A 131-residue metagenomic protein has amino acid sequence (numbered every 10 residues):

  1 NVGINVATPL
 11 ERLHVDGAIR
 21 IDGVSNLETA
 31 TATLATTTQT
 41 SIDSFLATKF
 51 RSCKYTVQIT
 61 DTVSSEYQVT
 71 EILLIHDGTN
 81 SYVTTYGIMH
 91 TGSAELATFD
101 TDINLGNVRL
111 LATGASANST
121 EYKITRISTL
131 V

Functional and structural regions predicted by a protein language model:
N1-V24: Short sequence segments immediately N-terminal to proteolytic processing junctions that release a mature
V2, N80-S81, G106-R109: Hydrophobic residues embedded in beta-strands of well-ordered beta-sheets
S25-S52, T60-E66, S93-E95, A115-N118: Surface-exposed ligand/attachment interfaces on beta-rich extracellular proteins
I59-D61, H76, S128-L130: Beta-strand elements of well-folded, non-transmembrane domains
Q68-H76, A97-T101: Broad, structure-driven detector of short, well-ordered beta-strand segments within folded domains
L73-A94: Terminal beta-strand-rich extracellular "head" domains that mediate receptor/glycan or other ligand binding
M89-V131: Low-complexity intrinsically disordered segments
